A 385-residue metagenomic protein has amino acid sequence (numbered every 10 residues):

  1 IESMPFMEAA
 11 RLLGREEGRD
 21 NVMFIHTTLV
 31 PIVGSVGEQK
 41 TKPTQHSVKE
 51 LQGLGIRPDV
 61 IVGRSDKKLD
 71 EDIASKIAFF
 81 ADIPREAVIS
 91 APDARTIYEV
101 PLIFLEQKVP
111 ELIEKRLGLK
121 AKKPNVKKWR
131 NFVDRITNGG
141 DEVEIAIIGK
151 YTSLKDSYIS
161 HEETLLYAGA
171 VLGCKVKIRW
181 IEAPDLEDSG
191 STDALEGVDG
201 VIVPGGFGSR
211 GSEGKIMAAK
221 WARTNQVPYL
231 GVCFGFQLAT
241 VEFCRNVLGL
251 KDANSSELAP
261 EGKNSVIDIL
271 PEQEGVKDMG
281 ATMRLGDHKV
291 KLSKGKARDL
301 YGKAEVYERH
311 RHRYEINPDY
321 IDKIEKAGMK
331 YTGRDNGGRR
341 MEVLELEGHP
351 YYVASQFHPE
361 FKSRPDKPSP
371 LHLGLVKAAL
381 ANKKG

Functional and structural regions predicted by a protein language model:
I1-G348, Q356-G385: N-terminal beta1-alpha1 cap of cysteine-dependent amidohydrolase-like domains
